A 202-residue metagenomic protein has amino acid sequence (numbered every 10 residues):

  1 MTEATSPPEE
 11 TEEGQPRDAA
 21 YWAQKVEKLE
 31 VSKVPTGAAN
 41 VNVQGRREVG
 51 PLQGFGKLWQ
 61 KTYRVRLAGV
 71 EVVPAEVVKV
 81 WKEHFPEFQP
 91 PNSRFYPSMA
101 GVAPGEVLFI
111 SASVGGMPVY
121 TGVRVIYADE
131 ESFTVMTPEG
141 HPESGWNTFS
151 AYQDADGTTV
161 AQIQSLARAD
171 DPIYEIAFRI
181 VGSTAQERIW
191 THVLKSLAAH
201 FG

Functional and structural regions predicted by a protein language model:
T2-V114: Hydrophobic ligand-binding cavity/cleft-lining segments
K57-K61, E106, E131, G145 (+1 more regions): Residues at beta-strand starts and edge strands
I110, F133-V135, A161-I163: Short hydrophobic/aromatic-rich beta-strand segments that constitute the beta-sheet cores of beta-sandwich/beta-barrel
G115-D156: Hydrophobic-ligand binding "helix-grip"
G140-T184: Beta-strand/loop substructures that line and gate deep hydrophobic ligand-binding cavities in soluble
I173-G202: A conserved amphipathic terminal alpha-helix motif
